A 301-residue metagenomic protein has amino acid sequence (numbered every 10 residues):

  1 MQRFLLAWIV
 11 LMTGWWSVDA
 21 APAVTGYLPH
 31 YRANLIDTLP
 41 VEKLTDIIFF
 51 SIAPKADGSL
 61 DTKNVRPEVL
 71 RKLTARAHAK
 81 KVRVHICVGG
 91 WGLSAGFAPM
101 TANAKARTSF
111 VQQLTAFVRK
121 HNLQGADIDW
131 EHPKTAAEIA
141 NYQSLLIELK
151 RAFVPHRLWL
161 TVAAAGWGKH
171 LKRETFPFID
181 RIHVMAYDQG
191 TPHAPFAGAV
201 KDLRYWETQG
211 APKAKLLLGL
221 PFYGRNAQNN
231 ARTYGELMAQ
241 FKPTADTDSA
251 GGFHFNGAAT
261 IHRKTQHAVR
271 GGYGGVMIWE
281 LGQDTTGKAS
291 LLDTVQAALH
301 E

Functional and structural regions predicted by a protein language model:
F4-G14: Sec-dependent N-terminal signal peptides
W16-A20: Sec/Tat signal peptide C-region and signal peptidase I cleavage site
A21-V118, F196-G198, R204, H300: Glycan-recognition patch characteristic of GH18 chitinases/ENGases and related GlcNAc/peptidoglycan-binding proteins
P22-V24, T45, K80-V84, N122-Q124 (+4 more regions): Short, well-ordered coil/turn segments that N-cap beta-strands
T25, D57-E68, H132-A250, H254: Substrate-binding surface in catalytic domains of secreted glycosidases
R32-L35, P40-K43, R66-L73, A106 (+9 more regions): Stable alpha-helical elements in mature extracytoplasmic
I47, I86, I128, I182 (+3 more regions): Conserved, mostly hydrophobic/aromatic
L220-V295, L299: Substrate-binding cleft of secreted/luminal carbohydrate-active enzymes
